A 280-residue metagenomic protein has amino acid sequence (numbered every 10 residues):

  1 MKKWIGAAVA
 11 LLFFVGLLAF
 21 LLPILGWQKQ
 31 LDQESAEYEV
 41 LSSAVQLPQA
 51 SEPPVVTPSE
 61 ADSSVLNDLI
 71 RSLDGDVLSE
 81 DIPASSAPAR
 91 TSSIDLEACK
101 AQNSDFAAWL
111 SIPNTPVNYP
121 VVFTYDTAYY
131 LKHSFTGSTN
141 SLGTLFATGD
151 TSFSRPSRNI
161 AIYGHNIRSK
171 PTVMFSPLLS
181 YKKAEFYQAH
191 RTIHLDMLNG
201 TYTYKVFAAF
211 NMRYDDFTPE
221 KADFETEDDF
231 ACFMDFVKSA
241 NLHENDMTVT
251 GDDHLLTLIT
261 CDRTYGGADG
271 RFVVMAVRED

Functional and structural regions predicted by a protein language model:
M1-F13: N-terminal Sec-pathway targeting helices
G16-D280: Solvent-exposed, non-transmembrane regions of membrane-associated and secreted proteins
